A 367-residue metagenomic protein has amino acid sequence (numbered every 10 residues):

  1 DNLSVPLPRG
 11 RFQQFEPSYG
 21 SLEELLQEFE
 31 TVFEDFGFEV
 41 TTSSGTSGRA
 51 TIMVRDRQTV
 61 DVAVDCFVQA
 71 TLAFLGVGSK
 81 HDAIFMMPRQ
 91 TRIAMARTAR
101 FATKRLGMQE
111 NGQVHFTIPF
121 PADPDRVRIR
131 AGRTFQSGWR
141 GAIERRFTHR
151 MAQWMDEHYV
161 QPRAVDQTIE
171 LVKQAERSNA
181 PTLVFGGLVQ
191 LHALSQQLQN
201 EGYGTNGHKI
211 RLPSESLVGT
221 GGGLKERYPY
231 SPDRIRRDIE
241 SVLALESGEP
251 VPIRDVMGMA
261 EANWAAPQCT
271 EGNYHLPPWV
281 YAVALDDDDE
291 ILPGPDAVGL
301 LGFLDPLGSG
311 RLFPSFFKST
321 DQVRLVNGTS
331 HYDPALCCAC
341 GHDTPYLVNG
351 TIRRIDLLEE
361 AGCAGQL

Functional and structural regions predicted by a protein language model:
D1-T42, G48-A99, K104-D156, P162-G187 (+3 more regions): Nucleotide 5′-phosphate-binding alpha/beta core
V5-L7, E16, A180, L212 (+4 more regions): Intrinsic-disorder/low-complexity coil detector
R55-Q58, Q268, H331: Residue-level detector of alpha-helical segments with a strong bias toward transmembrane helices and their helix-loop
L72-L75, F85, V114-P119, S247-R254 (+3 more regions): Short C-terminal domain-edge/linker segments immediately following a structured domain
V77-K80, I118-D125, I253-G258, D289-I291 (+2 more regions): Low-complexity, flexible helical/coil segments
Q196, G207, L212-L217, G222-T329: Conserved AMP-binding/adenylate-forming
L304-L367: Conserved ATP-binding/catalytic segment of the ANL
